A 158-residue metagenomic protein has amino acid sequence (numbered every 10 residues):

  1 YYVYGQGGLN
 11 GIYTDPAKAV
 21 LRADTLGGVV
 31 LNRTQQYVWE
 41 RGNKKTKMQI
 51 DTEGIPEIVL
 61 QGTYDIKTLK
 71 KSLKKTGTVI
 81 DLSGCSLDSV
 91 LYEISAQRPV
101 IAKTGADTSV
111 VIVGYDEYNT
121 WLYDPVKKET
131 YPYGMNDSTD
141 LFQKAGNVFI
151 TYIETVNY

Functional and structural regions predicted by a protein language model:
Y1-G8, G28-V29, Y37-T46: Short aromatic-glycine-(Arg/Gly/Cys) micro-motifs in beta-strand/loop hairpins
Y4, T14, L31, V113 (+1 more regions): Residue-level detector of conserved, well-ordered beta-strand and adjacent loop positions that form binding/recognition
G8-L9, I80: Short, flexible active-site loop motifs that bind/organize anionic cofactors or intermediates
L9-N10, T130: Predominantly a core beta-strand signature of beta-propeller blades across repeat-based propeller domains
Y13-L31: A short, charged, amphipathic alpha-helix used as a generic interaction element across diverse proteins
T14, V38-E40, V110: A structural signal for the beta-strand cores of small, secreted beta-rich domains
K44-Y158: Conserved active-site-adjacent core of cysteine acyl-enzyme catalytic domains
